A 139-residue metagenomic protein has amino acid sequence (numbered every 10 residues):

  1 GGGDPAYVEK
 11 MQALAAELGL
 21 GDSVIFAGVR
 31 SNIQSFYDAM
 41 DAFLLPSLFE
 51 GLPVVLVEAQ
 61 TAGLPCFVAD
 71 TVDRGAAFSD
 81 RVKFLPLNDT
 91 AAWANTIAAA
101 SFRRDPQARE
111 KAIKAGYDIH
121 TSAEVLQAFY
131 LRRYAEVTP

Functional and structural regions predicted by a protein language model:
G1-K10: Glycosyltransferase donor-sugar binding loop
E9-G28: Nucleotide-activated donor-binding/catalytic signature segment of Leloir-type glycosyltransferases, i.e., the conserved
V29, L48: Aromatic "clamp/platform" in nucleotide-sugar-dependent glycosyltransferases that forms part of the donor/acceptor
I33-F36, E50-P53, Q60: Short glycine/acidic-rich beta->alpha loop that forms part of the nucleotide-sugar donor binding site in diverse
F43-L44: A short hydrophobic beta-strand element within the catalytic core of glycosyltransferases that build diverse glycans
L56, T61, P65-A69: Short hydrophobic beta-strand element within catalytic cores of glycosyltransferases and related nucleotide-activated
G75-F102, H120: Change "using UDP/GDP/dTDP sugars" to "using nucleotide sugars
R104-P139: A charged, aromatic-enriched C-terminal amphipathic alpha-helix characteristic of glycosyltransferases across folds
